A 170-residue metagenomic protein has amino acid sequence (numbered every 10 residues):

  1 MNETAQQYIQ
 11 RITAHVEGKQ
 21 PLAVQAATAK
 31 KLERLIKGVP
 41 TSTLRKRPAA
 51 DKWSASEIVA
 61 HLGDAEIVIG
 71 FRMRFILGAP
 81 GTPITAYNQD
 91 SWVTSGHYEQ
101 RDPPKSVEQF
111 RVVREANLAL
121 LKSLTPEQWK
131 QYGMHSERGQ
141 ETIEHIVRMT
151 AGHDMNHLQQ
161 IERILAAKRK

Functional and structural regions predicted by a protein language model:
M1-A26: Extreme N-terminal tail/first-helix region
N2-R11, R45-Q89, R111, E115-A119 (+2 more regions): Short, contiguous alpha-helical
H15-K19, Q100-V107, Q140, E144-V147: Active-site oxyanion-binding pockets that recognize sulfate/phosphate
E17, P21-V24, D51, A79-T82 (+1 more regions): Hydrophobic small-molecule pocket/channel-lining residues, especially in calycin-type beta-barrels
A23-L35, V93-K130, T150: Acidic/histidine-rich alpha-helical segments that form the ligand environment of transition-metal centers
A27-W53: A glycine-rich, hydrophobic loop/mini-helix early in the fold
